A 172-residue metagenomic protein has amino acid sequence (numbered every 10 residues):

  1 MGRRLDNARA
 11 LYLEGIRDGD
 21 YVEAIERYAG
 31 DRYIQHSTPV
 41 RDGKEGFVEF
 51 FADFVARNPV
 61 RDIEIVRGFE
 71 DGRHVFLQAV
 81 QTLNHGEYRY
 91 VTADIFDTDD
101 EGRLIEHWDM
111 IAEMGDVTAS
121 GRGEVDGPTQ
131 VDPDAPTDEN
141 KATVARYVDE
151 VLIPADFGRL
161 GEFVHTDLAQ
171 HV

Functional and structural regions predicted by a protein language model:
M1-V172: C-terminal and inter-domain tail/linker signature
